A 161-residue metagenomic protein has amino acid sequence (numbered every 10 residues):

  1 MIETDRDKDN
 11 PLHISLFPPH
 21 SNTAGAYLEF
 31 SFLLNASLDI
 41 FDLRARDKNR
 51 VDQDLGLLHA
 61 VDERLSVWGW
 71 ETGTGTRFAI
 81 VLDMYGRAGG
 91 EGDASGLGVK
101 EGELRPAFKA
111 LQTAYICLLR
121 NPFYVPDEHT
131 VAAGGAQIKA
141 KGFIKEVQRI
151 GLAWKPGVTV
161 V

Functional and structural regions predicted by a protein language model:
M1-I14: Fungi-biased regulatory scaffold/adaptor regions
I14-V161: Acidic, low-complexity cytosolic segments
